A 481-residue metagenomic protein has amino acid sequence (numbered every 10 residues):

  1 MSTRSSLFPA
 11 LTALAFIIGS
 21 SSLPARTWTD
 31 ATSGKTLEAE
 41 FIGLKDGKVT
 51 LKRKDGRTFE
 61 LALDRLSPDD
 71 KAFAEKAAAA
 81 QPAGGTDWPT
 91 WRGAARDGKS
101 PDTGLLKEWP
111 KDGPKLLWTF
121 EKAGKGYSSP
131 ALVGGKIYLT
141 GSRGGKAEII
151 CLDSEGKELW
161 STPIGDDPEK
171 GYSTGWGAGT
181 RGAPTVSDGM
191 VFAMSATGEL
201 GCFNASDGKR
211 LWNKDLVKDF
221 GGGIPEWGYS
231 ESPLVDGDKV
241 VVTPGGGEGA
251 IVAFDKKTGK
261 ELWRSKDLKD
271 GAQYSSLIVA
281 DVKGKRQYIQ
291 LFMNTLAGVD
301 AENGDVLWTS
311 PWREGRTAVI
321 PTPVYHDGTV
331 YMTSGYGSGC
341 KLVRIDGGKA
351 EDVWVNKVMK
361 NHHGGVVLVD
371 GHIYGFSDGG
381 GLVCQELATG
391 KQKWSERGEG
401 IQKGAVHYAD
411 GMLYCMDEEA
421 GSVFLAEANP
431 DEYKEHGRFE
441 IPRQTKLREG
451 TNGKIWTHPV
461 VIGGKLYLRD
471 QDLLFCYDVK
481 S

Functional and structural regions predicted by a protein language model:
M1-L11: Bacterial N-terminal signal peptides that target proteins for export
T3-R4, I18-S20: Intrinsically disordered, low-complexity segments
S6-F8, T32, R316: Generic alpha-helix initiation/capping and coil-helix boundary signal
P9-G19: Bacterial N-terminal signal peptides
G19-G85: Compositionally biased alpha-helical segments
Q81-S481: Noncatalytic, solvent-exposed loop/strand surfaces of beta-propeller-type extracellular/periplasmic domains
